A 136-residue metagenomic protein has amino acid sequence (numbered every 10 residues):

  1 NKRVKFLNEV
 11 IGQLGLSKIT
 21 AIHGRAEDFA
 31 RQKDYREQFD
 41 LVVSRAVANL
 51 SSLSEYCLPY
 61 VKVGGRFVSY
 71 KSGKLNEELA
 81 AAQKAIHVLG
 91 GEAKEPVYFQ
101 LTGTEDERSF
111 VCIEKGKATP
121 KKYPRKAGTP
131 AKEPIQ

Functional and structural regions predicted by a protein language model:
N1-A48, S54: Conserved SAM/SAH cofactor-binding pocket of Class I
R3-K5, L75, L79: Short alpha-helix immediately C-terminal to the canonical SAM-binding loop
E27, S72-N76, L101: Short "lid" loop at the C-terminus of a central beta-strand within the Rossmann-like core of SAM-dependent
V47, Y70-K74, Y98: Short strand-turn motif at the edge of the Rossmann-like AdoMet-binding core
V61-V63: Helix-to-beta-strand junctions that scaffold the AdoMet/dcAdoMet cofactor pocket in Class I SAM-dependent enzymes
A80-Q136: SAM/dcSAM-binding transferase cores
